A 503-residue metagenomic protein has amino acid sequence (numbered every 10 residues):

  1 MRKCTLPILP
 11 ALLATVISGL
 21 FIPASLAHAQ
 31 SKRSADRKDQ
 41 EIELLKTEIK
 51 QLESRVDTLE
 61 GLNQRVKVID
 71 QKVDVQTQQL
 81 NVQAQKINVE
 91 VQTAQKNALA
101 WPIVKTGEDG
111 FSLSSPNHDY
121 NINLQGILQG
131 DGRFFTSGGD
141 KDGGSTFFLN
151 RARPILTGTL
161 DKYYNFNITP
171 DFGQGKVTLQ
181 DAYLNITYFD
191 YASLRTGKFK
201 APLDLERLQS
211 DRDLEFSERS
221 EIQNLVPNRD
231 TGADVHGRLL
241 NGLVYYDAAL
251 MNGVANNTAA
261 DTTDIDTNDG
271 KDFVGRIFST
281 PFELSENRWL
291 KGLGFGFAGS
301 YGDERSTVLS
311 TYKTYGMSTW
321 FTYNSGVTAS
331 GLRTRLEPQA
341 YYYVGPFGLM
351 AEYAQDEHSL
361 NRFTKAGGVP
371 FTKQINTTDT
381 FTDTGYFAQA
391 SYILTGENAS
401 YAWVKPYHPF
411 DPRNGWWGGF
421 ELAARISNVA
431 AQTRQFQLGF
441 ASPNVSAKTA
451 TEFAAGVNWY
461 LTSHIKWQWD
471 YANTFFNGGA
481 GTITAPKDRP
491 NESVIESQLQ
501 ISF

Functional and structural regions predicted by a protein language model:
R2-L13: Bacterial N-terminal signal peptides that target proteins for export
L6-P7, G19-L20, A98: Hydrophobic alpha-helical transmembrane segments of integral membrane proteins, especially lipid-exposed positions
V16-L26: C-terminal segment of classical bacterial N-terminal signal peptides
L26-Q129, N398-P409, F440, F503: N-terminal periplasmic/intermembrane-space "pro-region" immediately following the signal or transit peptide
E41, E48, E53, E60 (+5 more regions): Acidic-residue sensor for enzyme active/binding pockets
N97, V177, V226-N228, G331-R333 (+1 more regions): Short solvent-exposed loop/turn micro-motifs enriched in small/polar/acidic residues
T106-R305, T382-G415, G419-Q437: Outer membrane beta-barrel
D140, I186, W289, G299 (+1 more regions): Outer-membrane beta-barrel pore domains
